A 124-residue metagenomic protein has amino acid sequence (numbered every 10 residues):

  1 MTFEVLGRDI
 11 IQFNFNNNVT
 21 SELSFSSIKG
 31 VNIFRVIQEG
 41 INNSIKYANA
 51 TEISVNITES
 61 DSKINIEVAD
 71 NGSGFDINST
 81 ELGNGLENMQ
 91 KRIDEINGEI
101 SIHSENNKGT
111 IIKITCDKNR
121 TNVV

Functional and structural regions predicted by a protein language model:
M1-V124: Coiled-coil dimerization/phosphotransfer module
